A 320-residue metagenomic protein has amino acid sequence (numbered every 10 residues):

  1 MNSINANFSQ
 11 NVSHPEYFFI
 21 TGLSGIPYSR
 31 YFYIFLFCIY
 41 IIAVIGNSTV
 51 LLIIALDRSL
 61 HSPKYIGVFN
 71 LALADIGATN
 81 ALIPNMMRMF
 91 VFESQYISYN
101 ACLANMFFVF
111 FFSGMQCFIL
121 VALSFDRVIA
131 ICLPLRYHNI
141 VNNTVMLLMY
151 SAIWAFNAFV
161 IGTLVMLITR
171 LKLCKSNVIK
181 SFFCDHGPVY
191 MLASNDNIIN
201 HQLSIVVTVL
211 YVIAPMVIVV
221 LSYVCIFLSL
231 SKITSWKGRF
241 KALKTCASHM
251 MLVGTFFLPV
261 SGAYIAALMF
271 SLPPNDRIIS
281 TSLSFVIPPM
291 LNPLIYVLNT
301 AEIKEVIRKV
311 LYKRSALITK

Functional and structural regions predicted by a protein language model:
M1-K320: Transmembrane helical core of 7TM receptor-like proteins
